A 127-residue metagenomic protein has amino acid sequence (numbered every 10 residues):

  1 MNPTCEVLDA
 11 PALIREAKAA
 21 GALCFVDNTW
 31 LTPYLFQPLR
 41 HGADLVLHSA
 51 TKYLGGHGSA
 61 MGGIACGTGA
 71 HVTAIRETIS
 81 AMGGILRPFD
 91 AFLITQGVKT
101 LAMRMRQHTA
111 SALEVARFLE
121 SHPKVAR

Functional and structural regions predicted by a protein language model:
M1-K124: Conserved PLP-enzyme active-site core in the AAT-like
